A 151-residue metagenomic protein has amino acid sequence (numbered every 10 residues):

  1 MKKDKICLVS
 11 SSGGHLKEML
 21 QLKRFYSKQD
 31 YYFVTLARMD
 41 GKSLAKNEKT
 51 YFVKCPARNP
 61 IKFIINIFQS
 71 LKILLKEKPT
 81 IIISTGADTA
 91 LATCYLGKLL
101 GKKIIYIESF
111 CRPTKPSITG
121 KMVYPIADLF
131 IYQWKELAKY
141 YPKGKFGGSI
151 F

Functional and structural regions predicted by a protein language model:
K5, T80-I81: Structural motif
L8-L20: A short, glycine/small-residue-rich beta-strand->loop->alpha-helix junction that serves as a flexible
S10-S12, K28-N66, E136, G147: Conserved nucleotide-sugar phosphate-binding/catalytic loop shared by glycosyltransferases and other
K17-R24, A92-Y95: Histidine-anchored nucleotide/phosphate-binding helix
R58-T80, L99: An amphipathic, basic-hydrophobic alpha-helix
I81-L100: An aromatic- and histidine-rich active-site surface loop
K102-F151: Active-site-proximal region of nucleotide-activated glycan assembly enzymes, centered on histidine/acidic-rich loops
